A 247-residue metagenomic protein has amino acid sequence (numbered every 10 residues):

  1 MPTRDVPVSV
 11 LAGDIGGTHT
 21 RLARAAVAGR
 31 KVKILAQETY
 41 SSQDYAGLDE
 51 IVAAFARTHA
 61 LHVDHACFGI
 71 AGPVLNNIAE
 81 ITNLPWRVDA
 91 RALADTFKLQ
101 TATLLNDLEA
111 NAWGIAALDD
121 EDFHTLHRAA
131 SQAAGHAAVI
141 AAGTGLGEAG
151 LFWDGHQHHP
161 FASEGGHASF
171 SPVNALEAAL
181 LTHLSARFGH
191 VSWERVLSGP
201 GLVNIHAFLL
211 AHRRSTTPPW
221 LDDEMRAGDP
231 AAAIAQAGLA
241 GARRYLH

Functional and structural regions predicted by a protein language model:
P2-A54, A162-G166: Short glycine-rich, Thr/Ser-proximal phosphate-binding strand/loop in the N-terminal lobe of ATP-dependent enzymes
P2-D5, I15, R128-A134, V139-A142 (+1 more regions): Solvent-exposed alpha-helices and their adjacent loops that cap or buttress functional pockets in soluble metabolic
L22, F68, L93, G143 (+1 more regions): Residue-level signal for inorganic ion chemistry
A28-A66, P73-L84, R244-H247: N-terminal phosphate-binding loop and adjacent alpha-helix
A36-S41, F55, F188-L197, N204 (+2 more regions): Adenine-nucleotide phosphate-binding core of ATP-dependent small-molecule kinases
R57-L104, E109-D122, V139: Short beta-strand-loop/turn "lid" adjacent to the catalytic site in phosphate-handling enzymes
L75, T101-Q132, M225-R243: ATP-dependent carbohydrate kinase catalytic cores
L108, A138, G145-R213: Glycine-rich phosphate-binding loop plus the immediately following alpha-helix
